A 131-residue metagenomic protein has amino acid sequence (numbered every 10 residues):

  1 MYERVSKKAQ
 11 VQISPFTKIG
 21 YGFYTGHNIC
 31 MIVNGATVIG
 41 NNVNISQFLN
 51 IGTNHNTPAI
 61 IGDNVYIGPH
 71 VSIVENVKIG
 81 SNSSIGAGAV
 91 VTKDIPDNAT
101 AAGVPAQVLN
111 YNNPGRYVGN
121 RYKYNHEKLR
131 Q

Functional and structural regions predicted by a protein language model:
M1-S6, V11: Charge-rich, low-hydrophobicity low-complexity segments
A9, S14-P15, G20-Y21, G26-G35 (+10 more regions): Left-handed beta-helix
I61-I73, V104-Q131: C-terminal segments of enzyme domains that contribute to small-molecule binding surfaces
